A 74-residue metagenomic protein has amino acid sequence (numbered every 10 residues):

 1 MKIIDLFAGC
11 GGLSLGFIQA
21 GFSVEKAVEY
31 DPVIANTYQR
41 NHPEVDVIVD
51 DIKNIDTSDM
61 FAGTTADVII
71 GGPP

Functional and structural regions predicted by a protein language model:
M1-P74: Conserved active-site and SAM-binding loop architecture of S-adenosyl-L-methionine-dependent nucleic-acid
